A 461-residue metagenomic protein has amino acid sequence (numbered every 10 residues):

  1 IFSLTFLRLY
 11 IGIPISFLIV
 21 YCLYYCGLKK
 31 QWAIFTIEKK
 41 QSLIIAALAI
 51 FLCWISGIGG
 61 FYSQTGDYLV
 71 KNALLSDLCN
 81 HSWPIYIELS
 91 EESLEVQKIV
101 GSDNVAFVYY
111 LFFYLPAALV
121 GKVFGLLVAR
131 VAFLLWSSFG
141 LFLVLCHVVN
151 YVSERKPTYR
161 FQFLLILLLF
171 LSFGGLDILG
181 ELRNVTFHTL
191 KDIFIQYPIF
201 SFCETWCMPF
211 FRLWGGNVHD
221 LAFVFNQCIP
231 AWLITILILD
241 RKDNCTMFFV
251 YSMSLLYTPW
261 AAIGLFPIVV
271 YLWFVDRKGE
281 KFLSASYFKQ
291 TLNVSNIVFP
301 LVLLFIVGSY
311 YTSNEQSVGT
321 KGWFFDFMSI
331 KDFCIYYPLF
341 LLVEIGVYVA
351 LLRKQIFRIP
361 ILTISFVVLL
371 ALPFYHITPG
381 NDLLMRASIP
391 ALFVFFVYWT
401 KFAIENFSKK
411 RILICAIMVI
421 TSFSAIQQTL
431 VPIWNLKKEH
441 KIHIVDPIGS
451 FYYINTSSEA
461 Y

Functional and structural regions predicted by a protein language model:
I1, F299-Y461: Transmembrane helical bundles and short interhelical boundary loops of multi-pass, membrane-embedded
I1-K39: Membrane-embedded, hydrophobic transmembrane alpha-helices
I1-S3, L237, C245-V270: Membrane-interface alpha helices of multi-pass inner-membrane proteins
Y21-K29, L233-I238, I268-V269, D276 (+2 more regions): Hydrophobic, aromatic-rich transmembrane alpha-helices and their immediate juxtamembrane boundary segments
C26-K30, G264-F299: Perimembrane helix-loop-helix junctions
A33-I44, T158-F161, D243-M247, S286-F299 (+2 more regions): Membrane-interfacial loop-to-transmembrane alpha-helix junctions, especially the N-terminal start
I55-W232: Active-site lumenal/periplasmic loops and adjacent helix-entry segments of GT-C-fold, multi-pass membrane
Q227-C245: Membrane-interface transmembrane helices that cradle and orient dolichyl/undecaprenyl
